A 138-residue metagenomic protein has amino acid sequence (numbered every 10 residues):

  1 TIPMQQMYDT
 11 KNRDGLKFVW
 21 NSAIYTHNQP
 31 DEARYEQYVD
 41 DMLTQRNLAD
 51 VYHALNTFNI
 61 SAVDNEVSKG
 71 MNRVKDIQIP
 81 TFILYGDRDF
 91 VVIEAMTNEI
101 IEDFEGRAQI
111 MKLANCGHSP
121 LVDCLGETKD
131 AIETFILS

Functional and structural regions predicted by a protein language model:
M4-K75: Conserved alpha/beta-hydrolase catalytic His-Asp/Glu region
K11, D89, G117-P120: Glycosyltransferase donor-binding loop in the core domain
A62-N65, D87-V92: Acidic catalytic loop of the alpha/beta-hydrolase fold
G70-M71, I79, I93-I101: Short alpha-helix in the alpha/beta-hydrolase fold that links the catalytic acid
I77, I83-Y85, D89: Short beta-strand/loop motif that positions the catalytic acidic residue of the alpha/beta-hydrolase fold
Q78-I79, G106: Active-site acidic short loop of glycosyltransferases
G106-S138: Catalytic active-site module of serine/aspartate enzymes centered on a nucleophile-bearing elbow/loop
